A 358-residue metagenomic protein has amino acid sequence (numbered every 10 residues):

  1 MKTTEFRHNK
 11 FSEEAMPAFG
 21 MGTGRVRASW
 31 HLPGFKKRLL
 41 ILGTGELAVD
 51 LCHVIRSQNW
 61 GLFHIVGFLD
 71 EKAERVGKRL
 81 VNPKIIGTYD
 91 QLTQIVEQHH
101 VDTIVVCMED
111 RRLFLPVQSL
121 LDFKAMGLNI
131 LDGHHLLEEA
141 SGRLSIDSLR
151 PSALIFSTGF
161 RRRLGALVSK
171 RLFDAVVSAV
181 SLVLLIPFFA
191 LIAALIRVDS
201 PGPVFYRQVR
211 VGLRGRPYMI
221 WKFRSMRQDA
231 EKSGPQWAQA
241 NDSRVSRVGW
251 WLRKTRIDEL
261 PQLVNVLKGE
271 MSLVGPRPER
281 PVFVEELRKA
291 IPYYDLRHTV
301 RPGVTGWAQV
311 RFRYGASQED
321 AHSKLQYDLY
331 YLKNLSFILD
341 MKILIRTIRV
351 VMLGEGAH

Functional and structural regions predicted by a protein language model:
M1-I186: N-terminal hydrophobic signal-anchor/signal peptide
G20-G22, G165-A230, N265, F337-H358: A hydrophobic, helix-centered structural microdomain
A73-V76, L137-E138, R143-D147, Y206-R244 (+1 more regions): Short, glycine-rich, amphipathic interfacial segments at transmembrane boundaries or analogous
Q118, A193, Y206, W221 (+2 more regions): Positions in alpha-helical segments
G127, G133-H134, P261-V264, V310-R311 (+1 more regions): Hydrophobic alpha-helical segments characteristic of transmembrane helices
A238-R301, I343-V351: A short, structured surface patch at a secondary-structure boundary
S246, V282, I291-H358: C-terminal terminal-structure detector
